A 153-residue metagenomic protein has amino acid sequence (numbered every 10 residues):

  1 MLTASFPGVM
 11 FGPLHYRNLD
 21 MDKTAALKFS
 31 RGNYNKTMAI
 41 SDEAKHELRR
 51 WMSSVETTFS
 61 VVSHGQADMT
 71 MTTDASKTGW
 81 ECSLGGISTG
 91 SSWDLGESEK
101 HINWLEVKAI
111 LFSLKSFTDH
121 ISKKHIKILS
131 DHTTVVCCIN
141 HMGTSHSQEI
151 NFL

Functional and structural regions predicted by a protein language model:
M1-V62: C-terminal reverse transcriptase regions that engage the nucleic-acid substrate
S5, P13, T78-W80, T89-G90 (+1 more regions): Flexible loop/turn segments at secondary-structure boundaries
L19, T72-D74, C82-S83, A109-S113 (+1 more regions): Mobile genetic element proteins and their domesticated derivatives, centered on retroelements and DNA transposons
S54-F59, D68, S113-K115: Eukaryotic intrinsically disordered and solvent-exposed regulatory patches
H64-K77: Two-metal-ion RNase H-like nuclease active-site motif
A67, S122-H125: Short coil/turn segments at beta-strand junctions that form active-site/ligand-binding loops
G85-K108, S116, H132-N151: A short, polar/acidic, helix/strand-boundary loop motif
F117-I121: Helix C-cap/alpha-to-beta connector motif
